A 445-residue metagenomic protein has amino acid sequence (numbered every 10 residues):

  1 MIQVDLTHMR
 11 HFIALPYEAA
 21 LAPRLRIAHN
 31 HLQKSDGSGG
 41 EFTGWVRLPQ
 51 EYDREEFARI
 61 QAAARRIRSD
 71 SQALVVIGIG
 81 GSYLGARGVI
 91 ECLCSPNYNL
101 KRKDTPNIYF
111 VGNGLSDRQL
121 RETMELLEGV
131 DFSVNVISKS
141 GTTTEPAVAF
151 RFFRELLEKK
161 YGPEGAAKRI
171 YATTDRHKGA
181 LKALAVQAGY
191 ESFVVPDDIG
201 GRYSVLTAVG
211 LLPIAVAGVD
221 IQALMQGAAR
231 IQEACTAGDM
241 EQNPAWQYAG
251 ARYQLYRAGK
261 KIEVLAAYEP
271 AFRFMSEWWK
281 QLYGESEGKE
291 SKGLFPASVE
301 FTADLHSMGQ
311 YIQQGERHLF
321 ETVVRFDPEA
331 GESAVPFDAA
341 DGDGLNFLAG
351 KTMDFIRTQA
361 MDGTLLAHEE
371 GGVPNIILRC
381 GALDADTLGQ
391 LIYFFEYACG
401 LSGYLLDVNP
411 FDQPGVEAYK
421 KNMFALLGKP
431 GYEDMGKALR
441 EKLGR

Functional and structural regions predicted by a protein language model:
M1-R68, F337-F347, M435-R445: Extended, charge-enriched "interface" segments that sit outside catalytic cores
R59-Q72, T123-D131, A251-K261, I312-R317: Glycine-rich phosphate/diphosphate-binding loops that line cofactor/substrate pockets in enzymes
R65-G238, A425: Glycine-rich phosphate-binding loops that contact phosphosugars or nucleotide phosphates
V76, V134-V136, A172, L265 (+2 more regions): Structural beta-sheet core signal
S82-G85, D117-Q119, T142-E145, K178-K182 (+6 more regions): Flexible loop/turn segments at secondary-structure boundaries
K159-T322, A330, G415-R445: Active-site phosphate/pyrophosphate-binding segments
A297-D384: Helicase-primase coupling helices
L378, A382-R445: C-terminal helical/tail subdomains of lipid-metabolizing enzymes
